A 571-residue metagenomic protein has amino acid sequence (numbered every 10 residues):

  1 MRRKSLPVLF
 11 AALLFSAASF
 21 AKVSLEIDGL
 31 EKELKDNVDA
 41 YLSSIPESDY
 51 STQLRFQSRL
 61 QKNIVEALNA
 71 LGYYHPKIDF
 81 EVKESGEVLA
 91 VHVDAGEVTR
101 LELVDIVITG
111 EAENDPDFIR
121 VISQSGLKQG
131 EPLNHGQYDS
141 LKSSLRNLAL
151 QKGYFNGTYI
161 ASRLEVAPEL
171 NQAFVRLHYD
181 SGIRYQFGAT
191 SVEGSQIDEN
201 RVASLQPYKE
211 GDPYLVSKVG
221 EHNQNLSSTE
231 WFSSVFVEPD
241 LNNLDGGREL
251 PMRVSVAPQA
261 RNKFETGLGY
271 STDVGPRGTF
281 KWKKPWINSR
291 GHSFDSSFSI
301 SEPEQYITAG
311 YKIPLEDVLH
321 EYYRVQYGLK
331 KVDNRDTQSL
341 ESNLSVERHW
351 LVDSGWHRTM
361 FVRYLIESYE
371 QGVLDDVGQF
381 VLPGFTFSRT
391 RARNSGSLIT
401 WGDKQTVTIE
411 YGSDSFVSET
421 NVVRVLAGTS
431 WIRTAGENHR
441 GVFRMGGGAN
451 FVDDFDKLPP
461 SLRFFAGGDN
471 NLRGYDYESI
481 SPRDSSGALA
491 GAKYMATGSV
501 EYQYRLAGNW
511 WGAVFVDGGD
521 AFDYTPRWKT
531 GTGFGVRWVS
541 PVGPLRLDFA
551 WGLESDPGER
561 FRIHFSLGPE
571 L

Functional and structural regions predicted by a protein language model:
M1-V8: Bacterial N-terminal signal peptides that target proteins for export
S16-S19: N-terminal signal peptide c-region/cleavage motif recognized by signal peptidases
A21-E33, S43-T272, K281, D295-I313 (+3 more regions): Periplasmic polypeptide-binding modules associated with outer-membrane biogenesis and secretion
Y73, K330-S339, G412-N421, L553-E554: Outer-membrane beta-barrel proteins
I108, G194-Q196, P314-L315, L340-S345 (+5 more regions): Flexible, surface-exposed loop regions and adjacent strand-edge segments of Gram-negative outer-membrane beta-barrel
D117, L215-T406, G441-F443, N470-G474 (+4 more regions): Gram-negative/organellar outer-membrane beta-barrel architecture
E370-V373, F380-L506, V514-G518, F522-D523 (+1 more regions): C-terminal outer-membrane beta-barrel translocator/porin domains of Gram-negative envelope proteins and their
P526-F534, W538-S540, D548-W551: Strand-loop-strand
